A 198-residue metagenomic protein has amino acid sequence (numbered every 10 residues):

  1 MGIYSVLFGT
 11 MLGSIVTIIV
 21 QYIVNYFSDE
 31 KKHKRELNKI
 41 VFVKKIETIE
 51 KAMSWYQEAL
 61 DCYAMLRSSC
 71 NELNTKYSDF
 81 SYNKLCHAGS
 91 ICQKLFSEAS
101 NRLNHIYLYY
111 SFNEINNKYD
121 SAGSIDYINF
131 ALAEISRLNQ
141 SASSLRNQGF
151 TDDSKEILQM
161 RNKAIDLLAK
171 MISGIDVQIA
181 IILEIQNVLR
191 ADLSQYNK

Functional and structural regions predicted by a protein language model:
M1-I19, I23: Short hydrophobic membrane-inserting helices
I19-K198: Conserved non-transmembrane functional hotspots
